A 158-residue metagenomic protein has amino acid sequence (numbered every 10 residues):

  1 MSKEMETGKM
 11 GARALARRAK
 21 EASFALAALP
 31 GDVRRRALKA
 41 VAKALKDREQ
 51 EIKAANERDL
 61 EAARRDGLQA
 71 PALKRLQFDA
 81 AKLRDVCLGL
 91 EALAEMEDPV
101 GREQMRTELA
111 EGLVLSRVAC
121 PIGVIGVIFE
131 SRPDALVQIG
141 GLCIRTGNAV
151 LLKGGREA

Functional and structural regions predicted by a protein language model:
S2-V114: N-terminal Rossmann-like NAD(P)+-binding subdomain of aldehyde/semialdehyde dehydrogenases
E95, P99-A158: Conserved small-residue-rich beta-alpha loop and adjacent elements that most often cradle the phosphate/pyrophosphate
